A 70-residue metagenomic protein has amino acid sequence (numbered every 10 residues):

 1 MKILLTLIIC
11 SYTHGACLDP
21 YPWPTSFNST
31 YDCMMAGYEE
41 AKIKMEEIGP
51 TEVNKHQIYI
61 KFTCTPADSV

Functional and structural regions predicted by a protein language model:
M1-P22: Short aromatic-glycine-(Arg/Gly/Cys) micro-motifs in beta-strand/loop hairpins
L18-D32: A short, exposed loop/beta-hairpin motif centered on an aromatic-Gly-Thr core
S29-T30, A36-A41: Short, well-ordered alpha-helical segments
E39, I43-V70: Short, mixed-charge low-complexity intrinsically disordered segments
